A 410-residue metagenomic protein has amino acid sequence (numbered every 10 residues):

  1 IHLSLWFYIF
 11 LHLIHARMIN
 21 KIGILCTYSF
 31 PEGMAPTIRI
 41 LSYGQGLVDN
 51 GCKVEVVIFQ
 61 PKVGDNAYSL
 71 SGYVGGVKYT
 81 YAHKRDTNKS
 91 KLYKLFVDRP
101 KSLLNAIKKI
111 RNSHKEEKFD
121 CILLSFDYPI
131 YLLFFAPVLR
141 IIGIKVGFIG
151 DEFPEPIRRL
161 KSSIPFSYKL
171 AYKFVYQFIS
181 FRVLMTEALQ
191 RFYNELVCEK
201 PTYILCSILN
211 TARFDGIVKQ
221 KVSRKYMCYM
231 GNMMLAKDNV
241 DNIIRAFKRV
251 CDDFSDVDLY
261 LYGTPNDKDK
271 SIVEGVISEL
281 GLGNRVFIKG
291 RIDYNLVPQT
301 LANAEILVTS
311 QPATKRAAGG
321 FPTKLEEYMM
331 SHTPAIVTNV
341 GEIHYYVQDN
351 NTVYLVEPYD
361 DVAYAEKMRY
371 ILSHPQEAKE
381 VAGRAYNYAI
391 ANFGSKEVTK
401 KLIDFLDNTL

Functional and structural regions predicted by a protein language model:
G23-L25, Q220-D238, I243-F247, Y260: Conserved donor-binding/catalytic core segment of Leloir-type glycosyltransferases
S42, I107, R111, I130 (+3 more regions): Membrane-proximal helix-turn-helix segments that form the acceptor-binding/catalytic region of lipid-linked
K145, Y172-I217, M230-G231, V286: Donor nucleotide-sugar binding/catalytic pocket of nucleotide-sugar-dependent glycosyltransferases
M230, D258-I272: Glycosyltransferase donor-sugar binding loop
S271-L296: Nucleotide-activated donor-binding/catalytic signature segment of Leloir-type glycosyltransferases, i.e., the conserved
L301-A318, T333: Acidic donor-binding loop of glycosyltransferase active sites
I306-T309, E327-M330, P334-V337, Y354: Short hydrophobic beta-strand element within catalytic cores of glycosyltransferases and related nucleotide-activated
D349-D361, Y370-P375: Conserved acidic donor-binding segment of nucleotide-sugar-dependent glycosyltransferases
